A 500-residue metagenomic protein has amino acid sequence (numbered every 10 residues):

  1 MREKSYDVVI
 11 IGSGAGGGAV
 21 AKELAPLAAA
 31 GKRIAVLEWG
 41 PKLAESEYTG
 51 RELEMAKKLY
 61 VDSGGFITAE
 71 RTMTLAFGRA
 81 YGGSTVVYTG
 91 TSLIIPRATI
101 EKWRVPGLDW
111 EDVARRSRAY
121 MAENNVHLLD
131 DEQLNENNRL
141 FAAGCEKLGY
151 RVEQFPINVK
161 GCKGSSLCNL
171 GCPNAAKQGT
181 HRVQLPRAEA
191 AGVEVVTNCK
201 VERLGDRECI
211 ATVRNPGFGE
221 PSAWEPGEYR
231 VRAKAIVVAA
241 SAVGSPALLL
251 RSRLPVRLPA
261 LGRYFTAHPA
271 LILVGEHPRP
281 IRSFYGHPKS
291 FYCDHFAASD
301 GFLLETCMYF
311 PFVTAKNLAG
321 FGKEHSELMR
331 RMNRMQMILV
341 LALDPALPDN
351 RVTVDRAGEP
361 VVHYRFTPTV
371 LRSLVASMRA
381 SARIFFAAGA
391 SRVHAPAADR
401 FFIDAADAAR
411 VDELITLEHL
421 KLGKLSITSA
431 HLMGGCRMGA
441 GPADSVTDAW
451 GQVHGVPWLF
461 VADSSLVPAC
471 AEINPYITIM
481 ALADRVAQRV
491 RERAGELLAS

Functional and structural regions predicted by a protein language model:
V8-V36: N-terminal Rossmann-like FAD-binding beta1-loop-alpha1 element of flavoenzymes
E23-A28, R33, G40-E45, A190 (+5 more regions): Glycine-rich loop(s) and the adjacent beta-strand/alpha-helix scaffold that form part
K32, W39-I95, N138-G144: N-terminal FAD cofactor-binding segment of flavoenzymes
Y81, T85-C162, R365: Rossmann-like flavin
P106, L258-R383, L420-K421, S429-G434 (+2 more regions): FAD cofactor-binding and catalytic pocket of flavoenzymes
L129-N137, N169-R187, V196-N198: Short beta-strand to alpha-helix junction loop
P156-I157, T197-E208, T212-G217: A conserved short coil-to-beta-strand element within the FAD-binding core of flavoproteins
G164, C168, G205, S391-A469 (+1 more regions): A glycine-rich dinucleotide-binding beta-alpha-beta segment and adjacent secondary-structure elements that constitute
